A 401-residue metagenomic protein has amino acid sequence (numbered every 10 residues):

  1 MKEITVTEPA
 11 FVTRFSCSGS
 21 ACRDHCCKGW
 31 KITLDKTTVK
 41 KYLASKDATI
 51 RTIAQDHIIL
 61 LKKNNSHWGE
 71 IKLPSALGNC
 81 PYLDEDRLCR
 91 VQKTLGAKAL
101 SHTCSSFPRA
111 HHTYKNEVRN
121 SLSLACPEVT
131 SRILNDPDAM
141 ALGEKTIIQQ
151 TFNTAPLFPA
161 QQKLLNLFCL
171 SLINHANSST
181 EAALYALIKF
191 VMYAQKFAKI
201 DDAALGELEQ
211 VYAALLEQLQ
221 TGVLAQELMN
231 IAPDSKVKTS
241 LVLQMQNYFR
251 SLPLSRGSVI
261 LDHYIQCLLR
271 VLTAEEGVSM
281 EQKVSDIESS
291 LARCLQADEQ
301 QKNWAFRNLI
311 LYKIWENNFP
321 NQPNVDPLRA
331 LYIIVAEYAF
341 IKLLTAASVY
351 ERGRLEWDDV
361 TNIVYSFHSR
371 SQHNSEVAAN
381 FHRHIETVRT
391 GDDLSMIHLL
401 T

Functional and structural regions predicted by a protein language model:
K2-C22, L60-S101, T113, V118: Immediate flanking context of iron-sulfur cluster ligation sites
P9, H25, G29-D56: Low-complexity, highly charged intrinsically disordered N-terminal segments that act as targeting/localization
C17, T94, A155, P159 (+1 more regions): Short, charged/polar micro-motifs that form catalytic or ligand-binding hotspots
S20, W30, L83, Q92 (+2 more regions): Structured loops at beta-to-helix junctions and adjacent beta-edge loops in soluble globular domains
A21-R23, F319-P320: Short acidic (Asp/Glu) and glycine-rich catalytic loops that position anionic groups and cofactors
Q55-I58, Y185: Short coil/turn segments at secondary-structure boundaries
R87, L95-Q195: Internal, well-ordered alpha/beta segment that forms a basic, Gly-enriched binding/recognition surface
E181-T401: Hydrophobic, aromatic-lined core segments that form the binding pocket/scaffold for planar heteroaromatic ligands
